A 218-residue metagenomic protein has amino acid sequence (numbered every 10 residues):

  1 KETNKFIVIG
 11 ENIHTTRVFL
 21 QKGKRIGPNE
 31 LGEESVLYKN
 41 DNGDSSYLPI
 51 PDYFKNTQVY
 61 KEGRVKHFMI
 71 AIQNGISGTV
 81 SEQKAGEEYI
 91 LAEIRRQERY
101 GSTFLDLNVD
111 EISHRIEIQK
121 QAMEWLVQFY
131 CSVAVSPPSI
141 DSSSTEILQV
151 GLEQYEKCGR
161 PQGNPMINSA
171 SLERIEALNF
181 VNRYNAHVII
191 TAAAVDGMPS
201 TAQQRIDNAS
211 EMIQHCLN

Functional and structural regions predicted by a protein language model:
K1-N218: Domain-level signal for soluble alpha/beta catalytic cores
